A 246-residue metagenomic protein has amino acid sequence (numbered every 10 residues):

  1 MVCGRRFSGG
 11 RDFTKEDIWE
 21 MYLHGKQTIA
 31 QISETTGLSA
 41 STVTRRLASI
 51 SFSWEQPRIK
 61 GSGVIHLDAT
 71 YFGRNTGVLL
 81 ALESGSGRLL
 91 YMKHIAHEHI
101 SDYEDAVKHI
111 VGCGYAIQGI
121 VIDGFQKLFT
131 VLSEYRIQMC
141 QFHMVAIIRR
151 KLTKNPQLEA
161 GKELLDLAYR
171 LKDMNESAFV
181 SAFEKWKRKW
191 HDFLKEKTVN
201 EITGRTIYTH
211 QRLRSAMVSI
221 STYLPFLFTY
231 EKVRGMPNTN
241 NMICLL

Functional and structural regions predicted by a protein language model:
M1-R6, M139: Cysteine-rich micro-motifs
G4, K15, W19, Y115-F125 (+2 more regions): Acidic/histidine-rich catalytic cores and adjacent linkers of DNA breakage/strand-transfer/modification proteins
S8-K15, P57-S62: Short domain-boundary/entry signatures in modular proteins, especially in secreted/extracellular architectures
R11-Q27: Short, amphipathic alpha-helical "recognition" segments used to contact nucleic acids or chromatin
A30-Q31: Residues within the helices of the helix-turn-helix
T35-Q126, T130, Y135, Y223 (+1 more regions): RNase H-like nuclease fold core
A40, Q141-V145, Q157, L213 (+2 more regions): Alpha-helix initiation and N-capping motif
G119-D166: Conserved beta-strand -> loop -> alpha-helix junction used to position metal-binding or nucleic-acid-contacting
